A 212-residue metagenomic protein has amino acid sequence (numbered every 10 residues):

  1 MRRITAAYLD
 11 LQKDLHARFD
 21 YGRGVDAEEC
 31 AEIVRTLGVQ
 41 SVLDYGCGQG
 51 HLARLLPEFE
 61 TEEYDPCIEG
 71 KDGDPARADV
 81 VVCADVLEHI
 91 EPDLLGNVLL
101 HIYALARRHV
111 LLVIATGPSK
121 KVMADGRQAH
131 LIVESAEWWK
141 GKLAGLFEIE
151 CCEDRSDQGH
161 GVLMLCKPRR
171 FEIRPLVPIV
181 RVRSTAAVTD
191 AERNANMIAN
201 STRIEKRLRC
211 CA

Functional and structural regions predicted by a protein language model:
M1-V80, G96-L100, L105, T116 (+4 more regions): Conserved N-terminal segment of class I S-adenosyl-L-methionine
V80-V86: A short beta-strand submotif of the Rossmann-like class I SAM-dependent methyltransferase core that lines
H89-I90: A short His-aromatic
D93: Acidic donor-binding/catalytic loop of UDP-sugar-dependent glycosyltransferases, especially processive GT2
R108-L111: Short glycine-centered segments of the SAM/dcSAM-binding site in methyltransferase folds
A115-K121: Short "lid" loop at the C-terminus of a central beta-strand within the Rossmann-like core of SAM-dependent
